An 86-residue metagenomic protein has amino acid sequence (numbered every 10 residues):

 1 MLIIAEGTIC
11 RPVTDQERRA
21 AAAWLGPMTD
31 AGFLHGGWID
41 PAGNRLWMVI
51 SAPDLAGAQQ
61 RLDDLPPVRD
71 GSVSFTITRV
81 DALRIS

Functional and structural regions predicted by a protein language model:
M1-S86: Conserved, structured core segments of small domains
